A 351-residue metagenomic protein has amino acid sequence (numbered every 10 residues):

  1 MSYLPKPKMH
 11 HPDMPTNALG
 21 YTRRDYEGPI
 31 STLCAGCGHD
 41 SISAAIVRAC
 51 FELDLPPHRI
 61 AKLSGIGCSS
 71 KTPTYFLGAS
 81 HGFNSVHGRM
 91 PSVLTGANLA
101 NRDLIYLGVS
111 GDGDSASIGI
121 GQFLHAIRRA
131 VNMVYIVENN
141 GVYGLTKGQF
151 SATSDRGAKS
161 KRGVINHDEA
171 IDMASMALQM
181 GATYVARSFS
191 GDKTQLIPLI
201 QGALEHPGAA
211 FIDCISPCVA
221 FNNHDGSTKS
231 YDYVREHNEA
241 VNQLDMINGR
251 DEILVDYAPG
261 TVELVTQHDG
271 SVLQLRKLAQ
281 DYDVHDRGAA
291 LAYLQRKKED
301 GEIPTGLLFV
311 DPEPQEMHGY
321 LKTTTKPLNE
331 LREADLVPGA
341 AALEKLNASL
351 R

Functional and structural regions predicted by a protein language model:
M1-L104, P327-R351: Thiamine diphosphate
S2-L19, A220-R351: Flexible, low-complexity linker and terminal segments
Y26, A35, L53-P57, N98-R102 (+5 more regions): Solvent-exposed alpha-helices and their adjacent loops that cap or buttress functional pockets in soluble metabolic
A35, G108-S110, Y184-F189: Short catalytic-loop micro-motif centered on adjacent basic/acidic residues
D40-A45, P57, G88, S92 (+10 more regions): Conserved active-site and cofactor/substrate-binding residues in soluble primary-metabolism enzymes
I66-G144, I197: Thiamine diphosphate
S117-I118, H125-M133, E138, V142-D283: Glycine-rich ThDP/TPP pyrophosphate-binding loop and its adjacent helix/strand module within ThDP-dependent enzymes
